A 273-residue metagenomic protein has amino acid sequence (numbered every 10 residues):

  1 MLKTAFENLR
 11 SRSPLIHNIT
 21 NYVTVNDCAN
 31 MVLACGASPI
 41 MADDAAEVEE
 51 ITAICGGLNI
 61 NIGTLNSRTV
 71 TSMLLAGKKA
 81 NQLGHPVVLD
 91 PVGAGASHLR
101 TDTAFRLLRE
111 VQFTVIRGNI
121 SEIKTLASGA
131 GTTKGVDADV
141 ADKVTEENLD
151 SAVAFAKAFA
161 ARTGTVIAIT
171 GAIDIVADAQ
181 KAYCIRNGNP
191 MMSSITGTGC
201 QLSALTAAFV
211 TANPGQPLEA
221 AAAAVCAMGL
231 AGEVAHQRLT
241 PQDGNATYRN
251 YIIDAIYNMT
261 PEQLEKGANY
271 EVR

Functional and structural regions predicted by a protein language model:
M1-M41: Glycine-rich phosphate/adenosyl-contacting loop at the front of the ribokinase-like
M31, C35-G84, L89: Active-site cofactor/substrate anionic-group-binding motifs, chiefly glycine- and Lys/Arg-rich phosphate-binding loops
T69-G118: Glycine/small-residue-rich loop that forms an oxyanion/phosphate-binding "nest" at active or ligand-binding sites
R100-A182: Conserved phosphate/ATP/ADP-binding segment of small-molecule kinases
I185-T196: Short pre-catalytic strand/loop immediately N-terminal to key active-site residues, enriched for Gly-Thr
T196, L205-Y248: Conserved post-catalytic alpha-helical subdomain immediately downstream of the catalytic base and nucleotide-binding
L230-R273: Charged C-terminal helix
